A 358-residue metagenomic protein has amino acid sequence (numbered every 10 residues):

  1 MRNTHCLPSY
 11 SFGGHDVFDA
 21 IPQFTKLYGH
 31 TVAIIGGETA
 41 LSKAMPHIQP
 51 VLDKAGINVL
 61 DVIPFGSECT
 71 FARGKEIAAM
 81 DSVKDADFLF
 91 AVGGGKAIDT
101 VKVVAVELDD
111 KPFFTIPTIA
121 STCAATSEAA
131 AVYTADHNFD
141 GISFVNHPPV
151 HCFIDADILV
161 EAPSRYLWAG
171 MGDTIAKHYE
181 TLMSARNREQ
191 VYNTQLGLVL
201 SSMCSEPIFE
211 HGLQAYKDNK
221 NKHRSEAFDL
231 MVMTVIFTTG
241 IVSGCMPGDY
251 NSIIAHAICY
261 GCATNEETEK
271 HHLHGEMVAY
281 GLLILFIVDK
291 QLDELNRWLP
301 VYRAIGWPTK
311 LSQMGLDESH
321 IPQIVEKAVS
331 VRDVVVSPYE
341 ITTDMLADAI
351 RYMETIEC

Functional and structural regions predicted by a protein language model:
M1-D87, L311: ATP/NTP phosphate-donor binding region
R2-T4, L27, S82-K84, V106-L108 (+3 more regions): Solvent-exposed alpha-helices and their adjacent loops that cap or buttress functional pockets in soluble metabolic
H5, Q291-C358: C-terminal charged capping/lid subdomain of soluble metabolic enzymes
F18, L41-M45, K96-V103, C123-T126 (+1 more regions): Short glycine/serine/threonine-rich phosphate/pyrophosphate-binding segments that cradle anionic phosphate groups
D81-V104, L108-I119: A short, small-residue-rich loop immediately preceding and capping a beta-strand
E107-L200: A glycine/threonine-rich phosphate-anchoring loop and its flanking beta-alpha core in nucleotide/phosphate-binding
Q190-V301: Active-site segments that bind and position negatively charged phosphate/pyrophosphate groups
